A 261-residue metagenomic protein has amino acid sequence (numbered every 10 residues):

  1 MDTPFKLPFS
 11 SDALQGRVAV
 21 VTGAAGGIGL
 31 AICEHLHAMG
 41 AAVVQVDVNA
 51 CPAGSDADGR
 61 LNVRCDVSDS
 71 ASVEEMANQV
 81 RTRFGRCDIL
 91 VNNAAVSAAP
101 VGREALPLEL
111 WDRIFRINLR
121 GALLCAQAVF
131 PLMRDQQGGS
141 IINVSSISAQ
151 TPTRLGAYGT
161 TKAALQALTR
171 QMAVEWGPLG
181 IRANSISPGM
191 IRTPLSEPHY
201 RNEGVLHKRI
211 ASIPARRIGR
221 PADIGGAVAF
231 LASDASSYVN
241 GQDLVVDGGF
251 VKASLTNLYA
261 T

Functional and structural regions predicted by a protein language model:
D2-S10, S97-P100, N240-T261: Short C-terminal tail/terminal secondary-structure segment of NAD(P)H-dependent dehydrogenase/reductase domains
M39-S55: Conserved glycine-rich Rossmann-like NAD(P)H-binding loop of the short-chain dehydrogenase/reductase
V101-R103, P107-F115, I141, R209: Substrate-binding pocket helix/loop in short-chain dehydrogenase/reductase
L123, R217-V246, V251: C-terminal substrate-recognition "lid" of short-chain dehydrogenase/reductases
A126, T161, T169: Active-site helix of classical SDR
P131, V174-P178, S237: Alpha-helical segment proximal to the catalytic Tyr-Lys
S146: Residue(s) in the substrate-gating loop at a strand-loop-helix junction that position the organic substrate next
